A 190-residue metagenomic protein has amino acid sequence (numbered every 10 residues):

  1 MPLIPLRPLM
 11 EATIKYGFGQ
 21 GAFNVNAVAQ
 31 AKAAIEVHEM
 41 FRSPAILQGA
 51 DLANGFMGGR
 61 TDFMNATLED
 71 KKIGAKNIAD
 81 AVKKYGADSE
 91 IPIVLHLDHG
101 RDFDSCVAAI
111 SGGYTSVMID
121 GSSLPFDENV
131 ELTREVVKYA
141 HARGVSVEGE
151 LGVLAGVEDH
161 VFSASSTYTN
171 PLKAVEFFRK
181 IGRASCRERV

Functional and structural regions predicted by a protein language model:
I4-K15, V28-E90, G100-R189: Alpha/beta enzyme core
Q20-N24, V94-L97, M118: Short catalytic-loop micro-motif centered on adjacent basic/acidic residues
